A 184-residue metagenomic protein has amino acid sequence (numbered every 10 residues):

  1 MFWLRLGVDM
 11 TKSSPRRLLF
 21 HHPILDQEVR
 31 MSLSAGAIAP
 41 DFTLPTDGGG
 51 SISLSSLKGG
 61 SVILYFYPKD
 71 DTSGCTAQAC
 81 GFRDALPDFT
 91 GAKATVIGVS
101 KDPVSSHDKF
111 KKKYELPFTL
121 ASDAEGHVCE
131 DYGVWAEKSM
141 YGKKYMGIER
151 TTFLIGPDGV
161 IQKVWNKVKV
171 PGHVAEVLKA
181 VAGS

Functional and structural regions predicted by a protein language model:
S13-S14: Serine residues within intrinsically disordered or low-complexity segments
F20-S184: Chalcogenol-based redox active-site neighborhoods
